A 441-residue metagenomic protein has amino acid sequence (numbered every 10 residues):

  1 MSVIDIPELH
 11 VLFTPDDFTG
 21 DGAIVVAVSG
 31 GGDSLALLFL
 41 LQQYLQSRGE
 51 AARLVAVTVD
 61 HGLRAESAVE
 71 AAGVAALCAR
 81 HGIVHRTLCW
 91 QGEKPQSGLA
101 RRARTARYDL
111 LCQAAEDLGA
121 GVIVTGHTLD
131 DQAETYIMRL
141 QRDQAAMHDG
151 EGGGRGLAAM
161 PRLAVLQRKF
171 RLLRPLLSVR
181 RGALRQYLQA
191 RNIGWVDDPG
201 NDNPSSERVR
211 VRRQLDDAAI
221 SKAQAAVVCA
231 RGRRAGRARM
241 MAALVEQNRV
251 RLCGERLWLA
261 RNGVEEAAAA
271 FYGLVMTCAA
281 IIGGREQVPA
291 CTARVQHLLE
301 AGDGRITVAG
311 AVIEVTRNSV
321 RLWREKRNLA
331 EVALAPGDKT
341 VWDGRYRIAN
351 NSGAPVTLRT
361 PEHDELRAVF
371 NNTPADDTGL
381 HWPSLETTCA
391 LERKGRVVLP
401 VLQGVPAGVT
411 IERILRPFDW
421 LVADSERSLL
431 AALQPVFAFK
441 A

Functional and structural regions predicted by a protein language model:
S2-G150, G182, N328, G395: ATP-dependent adenylation/nucleotidyltransferase module used to activate substrates
D17-A23, S29-G30, W90, A164-K169 (+1 more regions): AMP-forming adenylation/ATP pyrophosphatase catalytic core
L40-Y44, T87-E93, I123-V124, F170-L172 (+5 more regions): Bulky hydrophobic/aromatic packing residues
G62, G98, T135-L140, G156-V165 (+11 more regions): Residue-level preference for alpha-helix termini and adjacent loops
L63-A68, D202-S205, D303: Acidic, metal-coordinating catalytic cores used for nucleic-acid/nucleotide bond scission and strand-transfer chemistry
T128, A133-A290: Flexible helical/loop "lid" subdomain adjacent to adenine-nucleotide binding pockets
